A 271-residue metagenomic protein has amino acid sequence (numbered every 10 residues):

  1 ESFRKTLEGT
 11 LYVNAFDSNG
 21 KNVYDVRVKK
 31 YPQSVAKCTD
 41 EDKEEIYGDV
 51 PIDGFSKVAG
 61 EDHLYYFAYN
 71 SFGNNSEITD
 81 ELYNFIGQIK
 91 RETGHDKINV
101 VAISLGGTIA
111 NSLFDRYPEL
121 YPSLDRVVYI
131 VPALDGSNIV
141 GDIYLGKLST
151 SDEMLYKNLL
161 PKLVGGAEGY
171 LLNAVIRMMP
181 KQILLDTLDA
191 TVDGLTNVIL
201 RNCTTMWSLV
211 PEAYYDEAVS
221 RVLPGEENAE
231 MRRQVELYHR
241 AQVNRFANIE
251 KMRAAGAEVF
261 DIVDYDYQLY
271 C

Functional and structural regions predicted by a protein language model:
E1-G9, S18, Y129-C271: Helical cap/lid subdomain of alpha/beta-hydrolase-fold lipid enzymes that gates access to the catalytic pocket
E1-V101, T108-L159: N-terminal non-catalytic accessory region
I103-S104, Y265: Nucleotide-sugar donor-binding loop of glycosyltransferases
